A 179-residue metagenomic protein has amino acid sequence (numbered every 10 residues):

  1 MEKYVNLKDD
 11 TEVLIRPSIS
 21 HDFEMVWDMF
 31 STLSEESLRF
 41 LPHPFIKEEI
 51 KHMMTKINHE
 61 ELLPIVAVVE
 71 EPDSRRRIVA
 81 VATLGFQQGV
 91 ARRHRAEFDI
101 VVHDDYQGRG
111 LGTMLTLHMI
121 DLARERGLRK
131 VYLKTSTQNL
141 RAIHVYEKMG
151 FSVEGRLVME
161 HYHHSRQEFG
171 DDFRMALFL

Functional and structural regions predicted by a protein language model:
M1-D9, L157-M159, H164-L179: Terminal substrate-recognition subdomain of acyl/acetyltransferases
V13-M25, F151: A short beta-loop-alpha structural element at the N-terminal edge of CoA-dependent acyl/N-acetyltransferase catalytic
S18, V102, T135: Hydrophobic adenine-recognition pocket in adenosine-nucleotide-binding enzymes
R39-H103, T116, F178: Acetyl-CoA-dependent GNAT
V102, G108-E125, H144-K148: Conserved acetyl-CoA-binding loop-helix of GNAT-fold acetyltransferases
G112, T116, N139-A142, M159-S165: Short glycine/proline-centered loop/turn elements that form peptide/ligand docking sites
A123-K134: Conserved GNAT acetyl-CoA-binding A-motif
Y132-T135, E147-E168: Conserved catalytic-core motifs of GNAT/GCN5-like acyltransferases
